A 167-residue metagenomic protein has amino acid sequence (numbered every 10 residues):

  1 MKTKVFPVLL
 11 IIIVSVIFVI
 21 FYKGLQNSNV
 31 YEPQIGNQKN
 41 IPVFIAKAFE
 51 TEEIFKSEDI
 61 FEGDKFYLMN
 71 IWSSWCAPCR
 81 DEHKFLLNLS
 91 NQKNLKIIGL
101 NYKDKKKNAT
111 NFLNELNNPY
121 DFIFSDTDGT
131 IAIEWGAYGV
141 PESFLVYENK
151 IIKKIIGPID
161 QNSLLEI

Functional and structural regions predicted by a protein language model:
M1-F6, S28-E32, E58-I60, N91-Q92 (+1 more regions): Short, Lys/Arg-enriched, disordered terminal segments
M1-K47: N-terminal targeting signals for export/organelle localization
I45-Y67: A short beta-strand-turn-helix
K65-Y67, I71-W75, G139: Short pre-active-site segment immediately N-terminal to redox-active cysteine/selenocysteine motifs in thiol-based
L68-M69, I97, S143: Hydrophobic beta-strand anchors of alpha/beta hydrolase catalytic cores
I71-N88: Conserved redox-active cysteine motifs that mediate thiol-disulfide chemistry, especially di-cysteine Cys-X(1-2)-Cys
N91, K96-D128: Conserved segment of the thioredoxin-like fold in thiol-based oxidoreductases
N114-P119, D126-I167: Thiol/disulfide oxidoreductase modules built on the thioredoxin-like
